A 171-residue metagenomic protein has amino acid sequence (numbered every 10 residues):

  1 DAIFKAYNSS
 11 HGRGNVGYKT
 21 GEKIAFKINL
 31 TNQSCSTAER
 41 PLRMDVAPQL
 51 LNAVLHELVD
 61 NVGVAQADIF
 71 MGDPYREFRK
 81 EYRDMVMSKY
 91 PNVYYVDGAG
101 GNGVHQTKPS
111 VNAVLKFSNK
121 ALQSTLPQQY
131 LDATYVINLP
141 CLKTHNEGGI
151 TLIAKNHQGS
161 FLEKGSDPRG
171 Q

Functional and structural regions predicted by a protein language model:
D1-Q171: N-terminal and secondary-structure boundary signal
